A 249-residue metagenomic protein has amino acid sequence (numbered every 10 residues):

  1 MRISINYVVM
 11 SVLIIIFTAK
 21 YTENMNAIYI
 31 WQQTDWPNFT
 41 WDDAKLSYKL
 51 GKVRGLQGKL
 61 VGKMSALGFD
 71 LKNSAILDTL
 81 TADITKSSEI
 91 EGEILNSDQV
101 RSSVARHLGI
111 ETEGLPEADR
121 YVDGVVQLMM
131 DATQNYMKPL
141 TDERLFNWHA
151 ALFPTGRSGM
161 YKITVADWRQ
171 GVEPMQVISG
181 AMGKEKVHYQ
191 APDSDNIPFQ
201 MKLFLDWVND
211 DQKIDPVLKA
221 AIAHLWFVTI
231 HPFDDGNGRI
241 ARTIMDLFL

Functional and structural regions predicted by a protein language model:
M1-L249: FIC/Doc superfamily catalytic core
